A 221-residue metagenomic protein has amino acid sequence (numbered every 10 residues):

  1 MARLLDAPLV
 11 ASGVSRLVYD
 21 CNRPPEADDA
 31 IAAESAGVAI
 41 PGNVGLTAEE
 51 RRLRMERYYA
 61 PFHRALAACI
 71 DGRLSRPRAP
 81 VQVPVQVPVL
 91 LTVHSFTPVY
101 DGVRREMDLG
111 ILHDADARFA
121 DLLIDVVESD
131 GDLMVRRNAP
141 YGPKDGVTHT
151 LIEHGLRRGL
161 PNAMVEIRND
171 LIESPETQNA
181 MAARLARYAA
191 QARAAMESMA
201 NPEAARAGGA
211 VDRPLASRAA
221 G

Functional and structural regions predicted by a protein language model:
M1-L90, S95-G221: N-terminal catalytic or cofactor-binding beta/alpha core of small enzyme domains
